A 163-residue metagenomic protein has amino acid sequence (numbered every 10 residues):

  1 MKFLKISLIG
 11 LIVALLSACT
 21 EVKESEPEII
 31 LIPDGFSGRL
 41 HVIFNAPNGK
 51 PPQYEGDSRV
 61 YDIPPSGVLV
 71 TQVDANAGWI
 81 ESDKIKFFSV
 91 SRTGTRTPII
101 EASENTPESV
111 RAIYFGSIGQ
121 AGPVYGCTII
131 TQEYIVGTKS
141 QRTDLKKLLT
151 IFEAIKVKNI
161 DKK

Functional and structural regions predicted by a protein language model:
M1-L8: Bacterial N-terminal signal peptides that target proteins for export
I12-V13, Q120: Residue-level signal for mature regions of secreted extracellular proteins and peptides
L15-A18: C-terminal motif of bacterial Sec signal peptides marking the signal peptidase cleavage site
V22-K163: Protease-labile, long low-complexity intrinsically disordered regions enriched in Pro/Ser/Thr
